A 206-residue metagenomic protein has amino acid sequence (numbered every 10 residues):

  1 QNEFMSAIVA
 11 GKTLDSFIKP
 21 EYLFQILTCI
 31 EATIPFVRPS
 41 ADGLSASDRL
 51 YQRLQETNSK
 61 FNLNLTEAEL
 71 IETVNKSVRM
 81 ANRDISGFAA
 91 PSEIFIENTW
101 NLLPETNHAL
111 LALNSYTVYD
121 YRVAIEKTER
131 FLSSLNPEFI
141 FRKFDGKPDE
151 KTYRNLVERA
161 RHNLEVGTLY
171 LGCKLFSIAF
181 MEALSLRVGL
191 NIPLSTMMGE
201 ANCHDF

Functional and structural regions predicted by a protein language model:
Q1, S6, L27-F36: His-Asp-centered metal-binding catalytic motifs of divalent-metal-dependent phosphohydrolases/nucleases
N2-S16: An active-site-proximal "capping" alpha-helix that borders the catalytic cofactor pocket
K12-E21, E31-F206: Divalent metal-dependent phosphate-bond-processing catalytic cores, especially two-metal-ion Mg2+/Mn2+ enzymes that act
